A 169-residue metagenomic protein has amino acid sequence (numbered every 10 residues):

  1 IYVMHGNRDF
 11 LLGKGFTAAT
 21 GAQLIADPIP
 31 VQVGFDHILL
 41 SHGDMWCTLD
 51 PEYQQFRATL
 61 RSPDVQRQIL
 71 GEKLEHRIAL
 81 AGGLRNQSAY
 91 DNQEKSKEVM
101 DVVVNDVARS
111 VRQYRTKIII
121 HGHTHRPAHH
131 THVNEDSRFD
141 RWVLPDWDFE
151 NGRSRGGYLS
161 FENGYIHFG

Functional and structural regions predicted by a protein language model:
I1, A22, V65-Q66, K117: A general structural signal for well-ordered secondary-structure junctions
I1-V33: Core catalytic region of metal-dependent phosphoesterases/phosphodiesterases, especially metallo-beta-lactamase-like
Y2-R8, G82-Q87, Q93-K95, V103-R109 (+1 more regions): Generic detector of short, locally flexible boundary/turn motifs and exposed helical patches
V3-M4, R8-L11, F56, V65 (+2 more regions): Broad hydrophobic/π-residue packing in well-ordered secondary structure
A19-P28, H37-L39, D44, L49-F56 (+1 more regions): Conserved beta-sheet core of the metallophosphoesterase superfamily
Q32-D36, Q68-E75, N151-G152: Short C-terminal domain-edge/linker segments immediately following a structured domain
S41-V103: Active-site-proximal loop/helix segment associated with metal-binding centers of metalloenzymes
H167-G169: Short hydrophobic/aromatic-rich beta-strand segments that constitute the beta-sheet cores of beta-sandwich/beta-barrel
